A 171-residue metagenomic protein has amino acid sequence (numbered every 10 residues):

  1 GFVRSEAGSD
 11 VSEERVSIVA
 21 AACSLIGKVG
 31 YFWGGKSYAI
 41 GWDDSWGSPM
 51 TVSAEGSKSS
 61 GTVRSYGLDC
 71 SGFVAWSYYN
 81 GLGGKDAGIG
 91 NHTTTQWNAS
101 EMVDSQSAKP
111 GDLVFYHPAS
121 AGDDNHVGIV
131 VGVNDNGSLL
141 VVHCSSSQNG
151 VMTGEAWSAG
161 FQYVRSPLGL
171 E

Functional and structural regions predicted by a protein language model:
G1-S71, N80, G84: N-terminal capping segments
R15, V19, S138, F161: A residue-level signal for beta-strand positions that form part of recognition/binding surfaces within mature
K28, V74, S147, L170: Short loop/turn segments at secondary-structure transitions that flank enzyme active sites
G30-F32, L140, Q162-Y163: Generic structural signal for residues positioned in beta-strands
W46-S48, I129, G154-S158: Surface-exposed beta-strand edges and their flanking turn/coil or helix-capping segments
A75, N80-T153: ...with weaker cross-activation on analogous glycine-rich loops/strands in unrelated enzymes
S158-E171: Low-complexity, Gly/Ser/Thr/Pro-rich intrinsically disordered linker/tail segments
